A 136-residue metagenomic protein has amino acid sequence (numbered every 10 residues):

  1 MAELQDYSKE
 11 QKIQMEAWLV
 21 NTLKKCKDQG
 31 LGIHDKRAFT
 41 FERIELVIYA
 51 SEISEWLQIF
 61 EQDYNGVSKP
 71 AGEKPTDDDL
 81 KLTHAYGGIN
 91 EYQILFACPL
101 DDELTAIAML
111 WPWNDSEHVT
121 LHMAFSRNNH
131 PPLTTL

Functional and structural regions predicted by a protein language model:
A2-L136: A cross-family detector of function-defining hotspots
